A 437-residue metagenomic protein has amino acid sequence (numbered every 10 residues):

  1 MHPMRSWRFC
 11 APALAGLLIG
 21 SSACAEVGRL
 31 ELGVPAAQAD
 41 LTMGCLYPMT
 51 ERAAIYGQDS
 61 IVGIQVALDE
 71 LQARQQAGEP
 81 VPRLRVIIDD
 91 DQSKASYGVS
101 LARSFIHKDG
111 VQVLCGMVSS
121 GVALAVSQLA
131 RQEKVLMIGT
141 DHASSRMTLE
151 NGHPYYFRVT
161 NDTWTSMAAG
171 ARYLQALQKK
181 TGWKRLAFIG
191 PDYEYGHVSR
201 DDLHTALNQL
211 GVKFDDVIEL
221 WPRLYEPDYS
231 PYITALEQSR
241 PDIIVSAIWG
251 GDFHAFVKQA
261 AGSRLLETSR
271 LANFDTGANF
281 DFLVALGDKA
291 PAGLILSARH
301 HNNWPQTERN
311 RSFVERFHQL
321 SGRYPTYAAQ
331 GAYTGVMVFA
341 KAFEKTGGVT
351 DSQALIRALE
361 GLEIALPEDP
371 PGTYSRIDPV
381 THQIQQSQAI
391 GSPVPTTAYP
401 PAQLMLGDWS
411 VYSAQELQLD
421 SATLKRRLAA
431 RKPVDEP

Functional and structural regions predicted by a protein language model:
M1-T42, R431-P437: Short, low-complexity disordered leader/linker segments with a strong preference for bacterial N-terminal type II
V27-V34, I55-V62, R74-E150, V159 (+2 more regions): Beta-alpha junction/loop-to-helix N-cap segments that form part of ligand/metal-binding clefts
R29-Q65, D89-S96, V118-S119, D192-V198 (+2 more regions): Extracytoplasmic "Venus flytrap"
S100, S145-R146, P154-G262, N303-S312: Extracellular/periplasmic Venus flytrap/periplasmic-binding protein
F105-V118, I138-T140, R185-G190, R240-G250 (+3 more regions): Periplasmic-binding protein-like
I138-G139, S145-T148, L220, L266-L286 (+2 more regions): Venus flytrap/periplasmic-binding-protein-like
H153, A260-T334, E344-T346, L404-E436: Extracellular/periplasmic periplasmic-binding protein-like sensory domains
R316-A329, A340-Y412, L419: Segments of small-molecule ligand-sensing domains
